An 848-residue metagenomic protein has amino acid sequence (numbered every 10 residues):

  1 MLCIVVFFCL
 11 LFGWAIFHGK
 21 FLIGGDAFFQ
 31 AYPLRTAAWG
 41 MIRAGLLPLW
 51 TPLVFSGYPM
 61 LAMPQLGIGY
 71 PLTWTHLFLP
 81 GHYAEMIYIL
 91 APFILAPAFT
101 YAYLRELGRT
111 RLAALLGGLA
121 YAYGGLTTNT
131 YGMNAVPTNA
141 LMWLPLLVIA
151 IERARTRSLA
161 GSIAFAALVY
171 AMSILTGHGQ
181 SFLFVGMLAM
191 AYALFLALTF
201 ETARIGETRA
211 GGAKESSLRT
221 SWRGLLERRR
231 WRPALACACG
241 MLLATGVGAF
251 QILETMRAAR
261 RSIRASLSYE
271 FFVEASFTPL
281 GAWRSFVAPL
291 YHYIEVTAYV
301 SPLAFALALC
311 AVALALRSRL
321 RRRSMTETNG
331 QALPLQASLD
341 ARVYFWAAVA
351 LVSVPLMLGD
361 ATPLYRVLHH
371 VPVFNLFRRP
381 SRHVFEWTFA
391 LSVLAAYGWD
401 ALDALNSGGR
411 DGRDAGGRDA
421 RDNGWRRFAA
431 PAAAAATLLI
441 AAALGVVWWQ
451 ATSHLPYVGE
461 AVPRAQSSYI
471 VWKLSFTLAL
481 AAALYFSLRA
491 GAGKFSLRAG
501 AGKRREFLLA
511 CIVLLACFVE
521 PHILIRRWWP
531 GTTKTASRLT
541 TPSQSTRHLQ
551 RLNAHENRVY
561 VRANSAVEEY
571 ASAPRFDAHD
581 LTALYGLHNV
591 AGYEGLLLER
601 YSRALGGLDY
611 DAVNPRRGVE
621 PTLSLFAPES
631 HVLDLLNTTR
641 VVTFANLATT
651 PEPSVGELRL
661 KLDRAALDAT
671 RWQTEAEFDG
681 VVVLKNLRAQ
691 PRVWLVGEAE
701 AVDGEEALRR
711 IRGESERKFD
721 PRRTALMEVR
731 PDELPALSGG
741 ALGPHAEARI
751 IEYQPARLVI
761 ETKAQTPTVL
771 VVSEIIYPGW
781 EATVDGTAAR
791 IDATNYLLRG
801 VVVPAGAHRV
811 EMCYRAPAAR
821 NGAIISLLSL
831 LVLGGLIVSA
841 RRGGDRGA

Functional and structural regions predicted by a protein language model:
I4-F7, L95-L107, R111-L198, P233-T255 (+1 more regions): Membrane-embedded helix bundles of polyisoprenyl
V5-P97, L119-L141, G248, R260 (+7 more regions): Membrane-interface coil-to-helix junctions
Y32-I42, L46-P48, G240-L314, H369 (+5 more regions): Periplasmic/ER-lumenal interhelical loops and adjacent helix-loop junctions in multi-pass membrane proteins
N134, T138-M142, A154-A167, A171 (+11 more regions): Contiguous transmembrane helix-bundle modules in multi-pass membrane proteins
F184-T208, E215-L242, V312-E327: Perimembrane helix-loop-helix junctions
S301-R323, E327-N329, Q336-L339, A348-P355 (+2 more regions): Hydrophobic, aromatic-rich transmembrane alpha-helices and their immediate juxtamembrane boundary segments
E460, K473, L515, E520-G743 (+3 more regions): Extracytoplasmic
Q690, R717-A848: Active-site-proximal, structured, solvent-exposed surfaces of multi-pass membrane proteins that position macromolecular
